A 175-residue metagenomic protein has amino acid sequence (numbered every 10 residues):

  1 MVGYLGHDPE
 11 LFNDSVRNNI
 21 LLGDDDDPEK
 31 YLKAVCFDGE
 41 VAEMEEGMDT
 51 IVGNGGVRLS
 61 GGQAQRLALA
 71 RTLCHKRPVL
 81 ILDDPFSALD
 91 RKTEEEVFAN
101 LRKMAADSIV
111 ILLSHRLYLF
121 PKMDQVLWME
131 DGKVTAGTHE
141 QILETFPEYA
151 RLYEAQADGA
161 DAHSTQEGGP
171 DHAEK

Functional and structural regions predicted by a protein language model:
G3-D26, S87, L119-F120: Conserved catalytic motifs of ABC-family nucleotide-binding domains
R17-N54, F98-A99, D107: ABC ATPase nucleotide-binding domain helical subdomain, centered on the C-loop/LSGGQ "ABC signature"
G47, A99, K103-A106, R116 (+1 more regions): C-terminal portion of ABC ATPase nucleotide-binding domains
S60-G61, L67-T72, L112: ABC ATPase nucleotide-binding domain "signature" region
C74-P78, D107: A short, proline-enriched helix->beta-strand linker immediately N-terminal to the Walker B motif in ABC-type P-loop
L80-D84: Catalytic Walker B motif of ABC-type/P-loop ATPase nucleotide-binding domains
R91-K92: Helix N-cap at the start of a conserved alpha-helix in ABC-type nucleotide-binding domains
